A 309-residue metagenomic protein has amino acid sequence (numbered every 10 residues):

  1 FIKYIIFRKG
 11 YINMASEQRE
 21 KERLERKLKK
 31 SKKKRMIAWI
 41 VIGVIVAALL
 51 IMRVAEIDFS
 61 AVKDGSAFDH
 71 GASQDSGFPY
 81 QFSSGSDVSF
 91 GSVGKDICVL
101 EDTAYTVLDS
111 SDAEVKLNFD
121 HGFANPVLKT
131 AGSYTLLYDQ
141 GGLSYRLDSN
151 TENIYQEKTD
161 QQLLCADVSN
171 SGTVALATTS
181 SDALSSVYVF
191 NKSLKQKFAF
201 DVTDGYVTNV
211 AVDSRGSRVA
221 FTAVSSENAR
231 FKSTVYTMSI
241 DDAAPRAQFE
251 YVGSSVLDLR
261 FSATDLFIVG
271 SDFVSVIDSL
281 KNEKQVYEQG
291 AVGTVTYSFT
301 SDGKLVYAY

Functional and structural regions predicted by a protein language model:
F1-R35: N-terminal Lys/Arg-rich, disordered targeting/topogenic segments
I37-V54: Hydrophobic membrane-insertion alpha-helices, especially the h-region of bacterial N-terminal signal peptides
I57-F119, A199: N-terminal, intrinsically disordered, polar/charged segments of Gram-positive cell-envelope systems that serve as
D69-F82, A113-F119, T151-K158, K195-D201 (+2 more regions): A short beta-strand motif characteristic of beta-propeller blades
S83-G91, H121-G132, Q161-N170, D204-D213 (+2 more regions): Repeated scaffold domains used in trafficking and secretory/extracellular systems, primarily beta-propellers
V88-E101, Y105-T106, L128-Q140, Y145-R146 (+5 more regions): Short beta-strand elements that form the blades of beta-propeller/WD-repeat-like and other beta-sheet-rich scaffold
K116-T222, A229: Non-cytosolic head/periplasmic domains of membrane-anchored proteins
S226-Y309: Extracytoplasmic/luminal low-complexity segments enriched in Pro/Gly and acidic/polar residues that act as flexible
